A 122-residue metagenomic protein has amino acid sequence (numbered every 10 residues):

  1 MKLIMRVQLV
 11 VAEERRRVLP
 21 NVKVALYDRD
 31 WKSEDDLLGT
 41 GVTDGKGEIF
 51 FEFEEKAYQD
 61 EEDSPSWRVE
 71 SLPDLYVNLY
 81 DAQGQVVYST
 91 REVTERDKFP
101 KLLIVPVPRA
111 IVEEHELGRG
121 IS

Functional and structural regions predicted by a protein language model:
M1-A25, D30-S33, G39-V42, A57-S122: Feature of secretome-associated and extracellular-like proteins
T43-F53: Glycine-centered loop-to-beta-strand initiation motif
